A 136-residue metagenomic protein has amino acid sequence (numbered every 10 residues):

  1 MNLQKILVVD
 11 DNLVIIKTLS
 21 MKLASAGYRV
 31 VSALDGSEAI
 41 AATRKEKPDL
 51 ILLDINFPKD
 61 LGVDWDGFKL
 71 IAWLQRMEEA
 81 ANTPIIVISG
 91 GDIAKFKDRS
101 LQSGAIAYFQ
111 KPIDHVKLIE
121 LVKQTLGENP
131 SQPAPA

Functional and structural regions predicted by a protein language model:
N2, K47-D49, E78-P84: His-Asp phosphorelay/catalytic-motif detector in bacterial-type signaling
K17-S25: Charged docking surfaces used in two-component/phosphorelay signaling
G27-D35, A42: Short hydrophobic/Thr-rich beta-strand motif most characteristic of the beta2 strand and flanking loop of CheY-like
E38, I113-V122: C-terminal output helix
A41, V63-A81: Short amphipathic alpha-helix used as the core "switch/output" element in two-component signaling
D54-K59: Active-site residues of response regulator receiver
K69, D92-F109, E120: Alpha4 helix (beta4-alpha4-beta5 surface) of REC/receiver domains from two-component response regulators
